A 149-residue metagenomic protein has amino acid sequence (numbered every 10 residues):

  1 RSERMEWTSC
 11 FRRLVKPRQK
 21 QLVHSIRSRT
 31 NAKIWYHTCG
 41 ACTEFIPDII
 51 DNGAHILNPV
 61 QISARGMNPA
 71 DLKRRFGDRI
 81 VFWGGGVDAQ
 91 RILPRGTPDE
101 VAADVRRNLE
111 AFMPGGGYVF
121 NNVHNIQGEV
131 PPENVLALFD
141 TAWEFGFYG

Functional and structural regions predicted by a protein language model:
R1-G149: Active-site loop segments of alpha/beta catalytic cores
